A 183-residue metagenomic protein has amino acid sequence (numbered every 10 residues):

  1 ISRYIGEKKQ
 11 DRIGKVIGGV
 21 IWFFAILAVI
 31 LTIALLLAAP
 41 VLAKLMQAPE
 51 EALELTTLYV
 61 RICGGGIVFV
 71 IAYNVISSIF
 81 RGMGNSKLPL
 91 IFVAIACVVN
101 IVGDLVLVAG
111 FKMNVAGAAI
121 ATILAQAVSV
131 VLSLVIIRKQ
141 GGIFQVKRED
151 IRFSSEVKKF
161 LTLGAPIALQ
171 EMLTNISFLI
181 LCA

Functional and structural regions predicted by a protein language model:
I1-I33, V70-P89, C182-A183: Small-residue-rich hydrophobic transmembrane alpha-helices
I21, I26, I30-A34, V99-G103 (+1 more regions): Transmembrane-helix signature of multi-pass solute transporters
F24, C63, P89, V93 (+5 more regions): Residue-level signature of transmembrane alpha-helical cores of multipass secondary-active transporters and flippases
F24, V60-C63, I67, N85 (+3 more regions): Residue-level recognition of transmembrane alpha-helices in multi-pass small-molecule transporters/permeases
A43-E50, V106-M113, M172-A183: Helix-terminus/linker motif at the lipid-water interface of multi-pass membrane proteins
E50-Y73: Alpha-helical transmembrane segments of multi-pass membrane proteins
C97-V131: Membrane-interface helix-loop junctions in multi-pass transport and translocation proteins
T122, S133-T174: Interhelical loop/hinge segments that connect adjacent transmembrane helices in multipass membrane
